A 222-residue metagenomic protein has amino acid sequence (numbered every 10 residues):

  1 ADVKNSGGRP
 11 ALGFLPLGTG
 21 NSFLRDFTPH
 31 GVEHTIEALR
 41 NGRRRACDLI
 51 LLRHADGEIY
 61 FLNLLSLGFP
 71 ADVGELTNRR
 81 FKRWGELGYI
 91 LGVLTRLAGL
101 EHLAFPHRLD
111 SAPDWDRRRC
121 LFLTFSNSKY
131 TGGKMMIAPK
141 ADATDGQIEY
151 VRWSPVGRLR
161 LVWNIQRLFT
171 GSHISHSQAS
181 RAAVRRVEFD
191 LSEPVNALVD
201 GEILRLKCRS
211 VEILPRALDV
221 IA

Functional and structural regions predicted by a protein language model:
A1: Metabolite-binding pocket within alpha/beta catalytic cores that recognizes anionic/polar moieties
K4-L121: Catalytic core of DAGKc-family lipid kinases
I50, V73, L123, Y150 (+2 more regions): A residue-level signal for conserved active-site and pocket-lining positions in enzyme catalytic cores
L52-R53, L76, F125, V151-W153 (+1 more regions): Short beta-strand-to-turn element immediately C-terminal to the catalytic PLP-Schiff-base lysine in fold type I
S66, P70, T124-A138, I203: Glycine-rich phosphate/pyrophosphate-binding beta-alpha loops
P70-V73, W115-R117, Y130-K134, D145 (+1 more regions): Short acidic/glycine-rich loop or secondary-structure boundary segments that cap or lie
F81-G88, G133, P139-R160: Gly/Ser/Thr-rich active-site loops/lids in small-molecule metabolic enzymes that frequently grip phosphoryl groups
L109-R117, D142-A143, R152-A222: ATP/nucleoside-binding phosphotransfer catalytic cores, i.e., glycine-rich phosphate-binding loops
